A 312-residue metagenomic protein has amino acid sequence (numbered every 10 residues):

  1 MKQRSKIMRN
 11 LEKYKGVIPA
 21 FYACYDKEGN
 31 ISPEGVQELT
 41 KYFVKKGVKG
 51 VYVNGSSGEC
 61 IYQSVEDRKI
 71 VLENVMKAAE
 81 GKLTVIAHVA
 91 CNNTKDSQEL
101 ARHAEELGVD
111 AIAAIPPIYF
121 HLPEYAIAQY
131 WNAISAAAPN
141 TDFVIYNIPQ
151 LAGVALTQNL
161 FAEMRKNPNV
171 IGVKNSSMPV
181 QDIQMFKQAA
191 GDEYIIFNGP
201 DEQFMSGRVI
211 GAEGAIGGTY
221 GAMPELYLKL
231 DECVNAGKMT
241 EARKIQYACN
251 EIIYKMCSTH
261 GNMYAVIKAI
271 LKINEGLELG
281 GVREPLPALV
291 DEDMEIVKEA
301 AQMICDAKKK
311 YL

Functional and structural regions predicted by a protein language model:
M1-I7: Short, Lys/Arg-enriched N-terminal segments with co-localized hydrophobic residues within the first ~10-30 amino acids
I7, K13-Y22, K46-V48, A212 (+1 more regions): C-terminal alpha-helical cap/extension of soluble enzyme domains
I7-P19, C24-A155, L271: Active-site beta->alpha loop and helix N-cap motifs at the rims of alpha/beta catalytic domains
I31, E38, E66, I70 (+10 more regions): Conserved active-site and cofactor/substrate-binding residues in soluble primary-metabolism enzymes
V44, M76, S135, M164-R165 (+3 more regions): N-terminal cationic-hydrophobic initiation segments that often serve targeting/anchoring roles
V71, Y130, M164, A242-I245 (+1 more regions): A structural signal for short hydrophobic/aromatic patches embedded in well-ordered alpha helices
A137, L151-N250, H260: Catalytic alpha/beta core domains of metabolic enzymes, predominantly
N147, N169-V170, R283: Glycine-rich phosphate-binding "P-loop"
